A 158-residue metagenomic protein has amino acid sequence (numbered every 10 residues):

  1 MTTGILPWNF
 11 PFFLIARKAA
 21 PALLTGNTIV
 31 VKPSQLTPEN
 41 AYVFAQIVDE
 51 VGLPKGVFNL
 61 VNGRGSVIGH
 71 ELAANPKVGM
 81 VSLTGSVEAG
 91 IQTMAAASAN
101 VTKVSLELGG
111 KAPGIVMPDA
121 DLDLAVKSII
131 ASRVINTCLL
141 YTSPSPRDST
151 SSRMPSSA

Functional and structural regions predicted by a protein language model:
M1-K55, G79, V101: Conserved small-residue-rich beta-alpha loop and adjacent elements that most often cradle the phosphate/pyrophosphate
T2, N9, G65-E71, G85-Q92 (+1 more regions): Beta-loop-alpha module in the N-terminal Rossmann-like domain of NAD(P)-dependent dehydrogenases, especially those
F13, E39-Y42, H70, I91 (+2 more regions): Alpha-helical elements of the RecA-like P-loop NTPase motor core of helicases
N27, K32-S34, N62, T84 (+1 more regions): Short beta->alpha connector loops at strand-helix junctions that form conserved, small/polar/Pro-enriched
A41-F44, L72, T93, A97 (+1 more regions): Hydrophobic packing residues within well-ordered alpha-helices of enzyme cores
L60-V78: A structured beta-alpha segment of the ubiquitous adenosine-cofactor-binding alpha/beta core
M80, E88-S151, S157: ALDH superfamily catalytic-core signature
